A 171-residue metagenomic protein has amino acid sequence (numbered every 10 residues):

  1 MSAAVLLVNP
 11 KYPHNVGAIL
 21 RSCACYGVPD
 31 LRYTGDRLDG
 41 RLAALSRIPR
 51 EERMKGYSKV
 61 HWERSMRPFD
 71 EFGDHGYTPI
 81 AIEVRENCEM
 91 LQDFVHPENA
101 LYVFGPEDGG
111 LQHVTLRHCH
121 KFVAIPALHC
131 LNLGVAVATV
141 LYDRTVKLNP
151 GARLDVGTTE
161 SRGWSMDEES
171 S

Functional and structural regions predicted by a protein language model:
M1-V84, A138, T145-S171: RNA substrate-binding interface of SAM-dependent RNA methyltransferases
N9, P126-A127: Short loop or secondary-structure boundary microenvironments that flank and position key functional residues
D36-R37, G105-D108, L128: Short coil/turn segments
D39, N87, C130: Surface-exposed, flexible loop/turn segments at secondary-structure boundaries
E63-R117, F122: Internal catalytic-core helix/loop-beta-alpha segment that presents or stabilizes conserved functional determinants
Q112, L116, G134-L141: Hydrophobic, well-ordered secondary-structure segments
C119, V123-P126, R144, L148: Short, well-ordered alpha-helical segments in soluble proteins
A127-G134: Short glycine/threonine-rich catalytic loop with a Thr-x-Gly-x-Asp
